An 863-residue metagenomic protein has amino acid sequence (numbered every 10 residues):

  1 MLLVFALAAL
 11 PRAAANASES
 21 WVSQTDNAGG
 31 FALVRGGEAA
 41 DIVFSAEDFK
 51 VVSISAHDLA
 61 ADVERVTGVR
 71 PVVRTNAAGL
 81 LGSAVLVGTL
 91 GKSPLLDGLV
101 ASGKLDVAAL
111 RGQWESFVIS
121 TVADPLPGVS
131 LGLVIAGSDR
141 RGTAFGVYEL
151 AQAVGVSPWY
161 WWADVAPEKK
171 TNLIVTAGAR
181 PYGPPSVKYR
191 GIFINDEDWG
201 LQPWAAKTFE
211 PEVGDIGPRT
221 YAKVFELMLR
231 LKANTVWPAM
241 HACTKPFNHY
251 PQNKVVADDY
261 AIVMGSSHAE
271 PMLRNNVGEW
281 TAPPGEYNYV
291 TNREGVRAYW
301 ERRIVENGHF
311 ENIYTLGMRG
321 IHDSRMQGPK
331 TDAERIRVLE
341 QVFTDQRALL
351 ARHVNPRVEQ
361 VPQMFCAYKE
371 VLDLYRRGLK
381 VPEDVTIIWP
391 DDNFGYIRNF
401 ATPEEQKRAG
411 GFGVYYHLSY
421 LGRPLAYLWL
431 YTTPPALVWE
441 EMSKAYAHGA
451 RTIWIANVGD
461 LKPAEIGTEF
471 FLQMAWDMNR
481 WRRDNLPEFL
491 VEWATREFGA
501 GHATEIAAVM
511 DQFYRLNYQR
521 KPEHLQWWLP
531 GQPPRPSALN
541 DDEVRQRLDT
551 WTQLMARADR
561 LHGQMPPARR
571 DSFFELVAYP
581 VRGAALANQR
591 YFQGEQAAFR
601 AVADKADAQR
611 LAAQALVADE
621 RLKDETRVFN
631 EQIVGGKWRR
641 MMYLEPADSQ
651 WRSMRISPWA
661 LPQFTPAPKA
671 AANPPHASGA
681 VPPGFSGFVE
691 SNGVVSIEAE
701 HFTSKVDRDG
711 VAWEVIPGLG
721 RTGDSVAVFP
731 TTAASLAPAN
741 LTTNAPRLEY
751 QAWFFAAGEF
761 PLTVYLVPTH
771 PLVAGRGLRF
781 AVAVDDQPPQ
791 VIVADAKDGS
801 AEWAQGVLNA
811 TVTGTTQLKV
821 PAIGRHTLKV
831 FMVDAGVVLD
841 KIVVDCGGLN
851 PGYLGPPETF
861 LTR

Functional and structural regions predicted by a protein language model:
M1-A9: Bacterial N-terminal signal peptides
A14-P184, A756: Contiguous, structured surface segment used for ligand recognition
K50, V134-G137, D198-P218, N234-T244 (+4 more regions): The substrate-binding groove and active-site-proximal loops of carbohydrate-active enzymes, especially glycoside
V73-T75, E168-I174, H241, N248 (+5 more regions): Gly/Pro-rich turn-and-neighbor structural signature
S157-V213, R219-A239, G410-G413, S686-V689 (+1 more regions): An acidic-aromatic substrate-binding cleft motif
V165, K169-T171, E488-E645, A737-P738 (+2 more regions): C-terminal non-catalytic alpha-helical accessory regions
L229, N234-W237, T244, Q252 (+2 more regions): Structured mid-domain segments that build the active-site/substrate or prosthetic-cofactor binding neighborhood
Q650-W651, I656-R863: Extracytoplasmic
